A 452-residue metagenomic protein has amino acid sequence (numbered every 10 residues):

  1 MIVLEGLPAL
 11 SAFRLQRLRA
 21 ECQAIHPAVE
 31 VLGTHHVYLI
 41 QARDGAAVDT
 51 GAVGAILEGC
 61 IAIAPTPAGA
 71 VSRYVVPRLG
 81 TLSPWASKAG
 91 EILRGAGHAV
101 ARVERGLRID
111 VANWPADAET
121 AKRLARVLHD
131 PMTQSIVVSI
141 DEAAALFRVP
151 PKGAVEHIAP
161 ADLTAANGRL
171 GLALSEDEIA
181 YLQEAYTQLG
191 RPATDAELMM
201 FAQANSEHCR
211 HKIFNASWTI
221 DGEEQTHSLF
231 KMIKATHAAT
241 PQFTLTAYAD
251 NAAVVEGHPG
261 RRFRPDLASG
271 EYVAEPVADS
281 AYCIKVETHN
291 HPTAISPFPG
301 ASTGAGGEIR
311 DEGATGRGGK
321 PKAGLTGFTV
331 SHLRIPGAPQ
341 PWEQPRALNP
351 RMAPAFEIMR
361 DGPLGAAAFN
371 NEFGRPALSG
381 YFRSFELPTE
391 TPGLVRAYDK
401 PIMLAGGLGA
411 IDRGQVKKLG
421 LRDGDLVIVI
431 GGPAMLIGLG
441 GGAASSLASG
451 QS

Functional and structural regions predicted by a protein language model:
M1-S452: Core nucleic-acid recognition elements
